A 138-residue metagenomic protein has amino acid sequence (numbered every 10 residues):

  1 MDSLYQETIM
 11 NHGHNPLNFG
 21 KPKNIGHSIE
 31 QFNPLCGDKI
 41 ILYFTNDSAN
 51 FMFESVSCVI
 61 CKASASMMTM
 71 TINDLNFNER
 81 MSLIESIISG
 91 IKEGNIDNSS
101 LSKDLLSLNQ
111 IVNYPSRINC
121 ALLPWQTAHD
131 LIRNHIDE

Functional and structural regions predicted by a protein language model:
M1-F19, N50, N78-E138: C-terminal binding/interaction regions
T8, T45, T69-T71, T127: Residue-identity detector for threonine
N11, F19-S55: Structured beta-strand/loop patches that form or line metal/cofactor-binding pockets in enzymes
K21, T45, A65, H129-I132: Ubiquitous "structural anchor" signal
K21-K23, K39, K62, K92 (+1 more regions): Context-gated lysine
N24-H27, P34-I40, A65, Q110-N119 (+2 more regions): Short capping/connector residues at structural and topological boundaries
S57-S64: Short, thiol/selenol-centered motifs that function as redox-active sites or metal-ligating centers
S64-F77: Alpha-helical support elements that line or immediately flank enzyme active sites and cofactor-binding pockets
